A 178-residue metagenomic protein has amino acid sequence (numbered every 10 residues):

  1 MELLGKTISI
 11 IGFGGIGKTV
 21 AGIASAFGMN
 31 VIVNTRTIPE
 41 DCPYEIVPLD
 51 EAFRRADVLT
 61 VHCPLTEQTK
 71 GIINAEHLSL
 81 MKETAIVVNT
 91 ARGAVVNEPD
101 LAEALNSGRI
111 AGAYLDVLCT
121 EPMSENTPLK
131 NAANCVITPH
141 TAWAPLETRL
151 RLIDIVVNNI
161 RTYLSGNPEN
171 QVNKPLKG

Functional and structural regions predicted by a protein language model:
M1-L4, S25, S79-L80, L129: Short, flexible hinge/linker loops that cap or flank conserved catalytic cores
M1-T19, E45-V47: Glycine-rich NAD(P)-binding loop of Rossmann-like domains
L3, I8-G12, V31, L59 (+5 more regions): Generic structural signal for small/hydrophobic residues in well-ordered secondary structure, especially within
I8, V61, I86, I110 (+2 more regions): Generic structural signal for secondary-structure transition and capping sites
I10-I11, I23, R55, N159-Y163: Short alpha-helical functional segments enriched in proximate histidine and acidic residues
A21, S25, L105-N106: Gly/Ala-rich phosphate-binding loop of Rossmann-like dinucleotide-binding domains, activating on the conserved
N30, R36-P128: Rossmann-like adenosine-cofactor binding region
C119-G178: C-terminal helix-to-coil terminal segments
